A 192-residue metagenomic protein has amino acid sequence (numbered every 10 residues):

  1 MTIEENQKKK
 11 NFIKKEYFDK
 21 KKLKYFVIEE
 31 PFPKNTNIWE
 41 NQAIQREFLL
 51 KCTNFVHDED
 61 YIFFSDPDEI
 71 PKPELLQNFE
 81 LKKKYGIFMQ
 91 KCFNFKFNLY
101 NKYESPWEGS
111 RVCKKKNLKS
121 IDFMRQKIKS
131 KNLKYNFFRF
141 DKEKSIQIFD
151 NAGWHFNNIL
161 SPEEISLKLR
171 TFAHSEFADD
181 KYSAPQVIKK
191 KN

Functional and structural regions predicted by a protein language model:
T2-F64, P73: Active-site-proximal specificity loops/subdomain of glycosyltransferases
Y25, I62, E69-I70, N151 (+1 more regions): Generic low-polarity alpha-helical segments
W39, E69-Y182: Conserved catalytic core of nucleotide-sugar-dependent glycosyltransferases
L50, S166-R170, K189: Generic detector of well-ordered alpha-helical segments enriched in charged/polar residues, highlighting helical
Y182-N192: Charged phosphate-binding loop/patch that engages nucleotide di/tri-phosphates or the phosphate backbone of nucleic
